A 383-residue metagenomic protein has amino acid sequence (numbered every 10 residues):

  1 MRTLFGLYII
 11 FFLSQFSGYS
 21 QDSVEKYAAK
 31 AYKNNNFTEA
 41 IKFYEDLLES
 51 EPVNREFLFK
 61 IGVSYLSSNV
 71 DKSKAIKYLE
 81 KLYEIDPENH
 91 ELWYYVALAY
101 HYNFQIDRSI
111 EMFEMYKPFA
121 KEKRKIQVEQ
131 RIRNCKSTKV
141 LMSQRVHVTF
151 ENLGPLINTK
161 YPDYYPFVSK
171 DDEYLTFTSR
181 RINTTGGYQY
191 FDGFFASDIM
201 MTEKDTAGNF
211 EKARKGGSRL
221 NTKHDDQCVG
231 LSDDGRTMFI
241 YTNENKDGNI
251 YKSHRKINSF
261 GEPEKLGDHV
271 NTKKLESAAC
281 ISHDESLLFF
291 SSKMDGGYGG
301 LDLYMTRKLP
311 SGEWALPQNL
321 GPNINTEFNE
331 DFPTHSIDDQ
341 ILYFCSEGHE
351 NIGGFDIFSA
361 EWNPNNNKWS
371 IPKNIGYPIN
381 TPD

Functional and structural regions predicted by a protein language model:
Q21-V53, V63: Alpha-helical segment of the N-proximal tetratricopeptide repeat
N34, S68-N69, N103: Structural motif corresponding to the intra-repeat A-B loop/turn of tetratricopeptide repeats
A40, K74-A75, S109: Single-residue signature of alpha-solenoid repeat helices
D46-L47, K81-L82, M115-Y116: Canonical positions in the second alpha-helix
Y95, Y102-D383: Short, conserved micro-motifs composed of acidic
